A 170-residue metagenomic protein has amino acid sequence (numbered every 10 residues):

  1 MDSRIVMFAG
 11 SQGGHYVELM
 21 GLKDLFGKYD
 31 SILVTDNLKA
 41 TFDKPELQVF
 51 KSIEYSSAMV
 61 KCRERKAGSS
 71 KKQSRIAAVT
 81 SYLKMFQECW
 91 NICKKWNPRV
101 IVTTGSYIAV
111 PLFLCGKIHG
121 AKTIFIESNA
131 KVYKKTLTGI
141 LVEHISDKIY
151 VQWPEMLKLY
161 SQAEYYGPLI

Functional and structural regions predicted by a protein language model:
R4-V6, I101: Conserved hydrophobic helix-helix packing surfaces used for dimerization/oligomerization
I5, D30-L33, K122, D147-K148: Residues at the starts of beta-strands that form the adenosine-phosphate
M7-Q12, D30-S81, E155, Y166-L169: Conserved nucleotide-sugar phosphate-binding/catalytic loop shared by glycosyltransferases and other
H15-G27: Short amphipathic alpha-helix
S74-R99: An amphipathic, basic-hydrophobic alpha-helix
W90-V100, V110-I124, I140-H144: Glycosyltransferases and closely related glycan-assembly transferases that use nucleotide-activated donors
T104-I108: Short His-centered aromatic/hydrophobic patch
A121-I170: Active-site-proximal region of nucleotide-activated glycan assembly enzymes, centered on histidine/acidic-rich loops
